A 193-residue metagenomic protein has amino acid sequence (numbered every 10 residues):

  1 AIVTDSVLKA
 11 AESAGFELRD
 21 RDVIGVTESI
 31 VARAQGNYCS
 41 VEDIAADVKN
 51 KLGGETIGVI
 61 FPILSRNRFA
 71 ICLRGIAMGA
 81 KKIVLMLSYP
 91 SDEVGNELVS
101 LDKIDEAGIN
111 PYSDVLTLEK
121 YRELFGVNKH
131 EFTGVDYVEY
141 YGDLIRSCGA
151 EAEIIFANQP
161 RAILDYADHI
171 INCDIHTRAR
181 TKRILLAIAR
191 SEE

Functional and structural regions predicted by a protein language model:
A1-V23: N-terminal glycine-/serine-/threonine-rich phosphate-binding loop
S6-S13, V41, L144-C148: Change "in soluble alpha/beta enzymes" to "in soluble alpha/beta proteins
L18-R19, V31, I57: Disulfide-rich extracellular domains of secreted proteins
R21-I24, I30, E151-I155: Structural motif
I30-D47: Glycine-rich loop at the start of a catalytic domain that most often binds anionic cofactors/ligands
E42-G95, K129-V135, G149: Conserved loop->alpha-helix
K82-A189: Glycine-rich, mobile lid/loop segments that gate access to catalytic sites or pores
E193: Conserved small/polar residues in nucleotide/adenosyl-binding loops
